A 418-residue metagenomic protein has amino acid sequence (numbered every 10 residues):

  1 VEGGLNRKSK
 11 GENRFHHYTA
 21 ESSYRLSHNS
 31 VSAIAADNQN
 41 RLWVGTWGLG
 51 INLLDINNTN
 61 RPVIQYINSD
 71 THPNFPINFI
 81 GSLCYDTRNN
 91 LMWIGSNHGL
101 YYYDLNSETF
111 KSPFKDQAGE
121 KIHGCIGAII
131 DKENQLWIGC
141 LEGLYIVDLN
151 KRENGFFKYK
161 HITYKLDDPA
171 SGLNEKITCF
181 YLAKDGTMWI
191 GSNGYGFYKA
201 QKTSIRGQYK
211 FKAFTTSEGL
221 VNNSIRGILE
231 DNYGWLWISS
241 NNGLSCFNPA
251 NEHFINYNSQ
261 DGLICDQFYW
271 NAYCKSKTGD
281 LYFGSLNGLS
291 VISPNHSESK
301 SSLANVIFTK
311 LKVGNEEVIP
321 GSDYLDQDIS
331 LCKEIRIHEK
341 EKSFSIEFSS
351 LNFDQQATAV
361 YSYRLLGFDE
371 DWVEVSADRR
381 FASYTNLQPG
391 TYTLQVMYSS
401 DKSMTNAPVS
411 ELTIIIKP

Functional and structural regions predicted by a protein language model:
V1-P418: Carboxylate-rich, polar loop motifs that coordinate divalent cations or form catalytic acidic clusters
